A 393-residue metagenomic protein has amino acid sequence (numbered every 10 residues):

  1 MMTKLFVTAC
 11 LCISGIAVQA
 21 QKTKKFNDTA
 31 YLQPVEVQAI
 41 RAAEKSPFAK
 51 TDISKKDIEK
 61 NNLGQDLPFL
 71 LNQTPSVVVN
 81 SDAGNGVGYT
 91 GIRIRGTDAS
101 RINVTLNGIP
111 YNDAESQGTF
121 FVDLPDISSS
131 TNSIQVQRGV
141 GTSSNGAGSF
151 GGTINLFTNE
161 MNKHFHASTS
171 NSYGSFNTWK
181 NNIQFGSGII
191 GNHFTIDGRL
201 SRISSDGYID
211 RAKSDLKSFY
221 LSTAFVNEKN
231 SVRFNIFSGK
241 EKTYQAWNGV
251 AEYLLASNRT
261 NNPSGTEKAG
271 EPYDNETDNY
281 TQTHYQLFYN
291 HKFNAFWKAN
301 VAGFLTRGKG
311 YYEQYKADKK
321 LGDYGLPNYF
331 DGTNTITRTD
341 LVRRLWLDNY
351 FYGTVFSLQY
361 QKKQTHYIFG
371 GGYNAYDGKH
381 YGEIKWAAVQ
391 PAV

Functional and structural regions predicted by a protein language model:
T29-G64, G91: N-terminal periplasmic "start-of-domain" segments of outer-membrane beta-barrel proteins
P34, L67-L70, T90-R93, T105 (+4 more regions): N-terminal periplasmic accessory domains that precede and gate Gram-negative outer-membrane beta-barrel machines
A42, A99, Y111, N159 (+9 more regions): Structural signature of outer-membrane beta-barrel domains
P68, N72-P110, N132: Extracytoplasmic beta-strand/coil segments of soluble accessory domains associated with Gram-negative outer-membrane
P110-R138, F157, L254-A256: Short acidic/polar hinge/loop motifs at secondary-structure boundaries that mediate gating or recognition
H166-S168, Y173-S204, I209-A246, Y280 (+1 more regions): Transmembrane beta-barrel wall of Gram-negative outer-membrane proteins
A224, S231-F288, Y311-R343: Acidic/polar loop-and-plug regions of large Gram-negative outer-membrane beta-barrel proteins
Y280-V393: Face-selective signature of the C-terminal outer-membrane beta-barrel domain
